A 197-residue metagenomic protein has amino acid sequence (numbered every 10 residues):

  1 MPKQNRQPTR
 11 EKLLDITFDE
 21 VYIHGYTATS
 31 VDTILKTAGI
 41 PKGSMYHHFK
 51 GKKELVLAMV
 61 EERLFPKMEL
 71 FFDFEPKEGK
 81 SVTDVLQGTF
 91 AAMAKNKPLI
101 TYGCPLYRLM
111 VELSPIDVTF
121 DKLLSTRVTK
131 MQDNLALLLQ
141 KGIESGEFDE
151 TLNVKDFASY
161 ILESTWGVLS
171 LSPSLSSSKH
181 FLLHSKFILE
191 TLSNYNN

Functional and structural regions predicted by a protein language model:
M1-P8: N-terminal intrinsically disordered/low-complexity leader segments
E11, D15, C104-Y107: Short alpha-helical elements of helix-turn-helix
K12, I16, E20-E54, A58: Helix-turn-helix
H24, G88-N96, Q132-K141, S145 (+2 more regions): C-terminal peripheral helix-coil segments that are non-catalytic and often amphipathic
A58, F72-Y102, V154-I161: Hydrophobic alpha-helical connector segments
E61-M68: Short, basic, alpha-helical segments at the C-terminal edge of helix-turn-helix-like DNA-binding modules
D84, V118-E144, D156-S159: Amphipathic alpha-helical packing segments from all-alpha helical-bundle domains
P98-T119: Amphipathic alpha-helical segments used for helix-helix packing
